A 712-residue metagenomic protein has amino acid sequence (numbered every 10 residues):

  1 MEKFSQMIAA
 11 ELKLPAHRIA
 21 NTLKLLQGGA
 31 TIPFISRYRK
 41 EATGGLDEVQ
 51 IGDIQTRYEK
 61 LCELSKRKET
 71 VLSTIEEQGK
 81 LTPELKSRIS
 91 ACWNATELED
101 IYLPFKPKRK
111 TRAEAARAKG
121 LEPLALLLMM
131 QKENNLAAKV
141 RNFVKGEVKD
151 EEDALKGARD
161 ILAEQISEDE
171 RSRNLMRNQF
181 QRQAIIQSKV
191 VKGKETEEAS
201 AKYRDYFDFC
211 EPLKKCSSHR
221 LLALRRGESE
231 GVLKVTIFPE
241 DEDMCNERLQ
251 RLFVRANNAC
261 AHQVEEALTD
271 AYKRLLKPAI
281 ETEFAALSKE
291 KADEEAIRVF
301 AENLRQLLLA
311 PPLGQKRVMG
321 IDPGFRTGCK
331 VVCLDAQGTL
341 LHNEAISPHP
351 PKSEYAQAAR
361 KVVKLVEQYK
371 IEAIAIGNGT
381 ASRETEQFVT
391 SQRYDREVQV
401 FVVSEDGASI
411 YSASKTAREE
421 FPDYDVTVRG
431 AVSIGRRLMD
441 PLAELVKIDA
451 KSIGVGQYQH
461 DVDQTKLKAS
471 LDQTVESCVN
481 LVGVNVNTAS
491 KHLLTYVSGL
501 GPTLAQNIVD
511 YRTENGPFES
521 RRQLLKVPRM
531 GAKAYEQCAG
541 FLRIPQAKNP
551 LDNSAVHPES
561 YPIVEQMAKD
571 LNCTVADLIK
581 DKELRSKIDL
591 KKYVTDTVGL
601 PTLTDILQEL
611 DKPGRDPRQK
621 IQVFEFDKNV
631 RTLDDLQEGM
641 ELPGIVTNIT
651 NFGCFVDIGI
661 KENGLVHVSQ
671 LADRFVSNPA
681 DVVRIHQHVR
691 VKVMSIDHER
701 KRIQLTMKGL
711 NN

Functional and structural regions predicted by a protein language model:
K13-L14, P311-L313, E476-D510, K628-V666 (+1 more regions): C-terminal accessory/binding modules appended to enzymatic or scaffolding proteins
K24-Q27, P104, A115-A118, A223-G227 (+14 more regions): Replace "in large, NTP-powered and nucleic-acid-processing enzymes" with "in large, NTP-powered factors and other
T31-I32, D47-E114, K119-K149, H342 (+5 more regions): Accessory alpha-helical DNA-binding modules that contact the DNA backbone or grooves
Y38-K40, M129, E240, P323 (+11 more regions): Short, ordered loop/turn segments at secondary-structure junctions
Q50-D53, L64-T74, Q78-G320, R326-S412 (+2 more regions): Duplex nucleic acid-engaging cores and interfaces of nucleic-acid transaction enzymes
E97, F401, G407, S412-V482 (+1 more regions): Long, charge-rich intrinsically disordered scaffolds of nucleic-acid metabolism proteins
N142-E151, F209-C210, D243-L276, I280 (+3 more regions): Low-complexity, acidic/Ser/Thr- and charged residue-rich accessory regions of DNA metabolism proteins
N178-I185, I321-F325, G379-E384, V403-I410 (+5 more regions): A glycine-rich phosphate-binding loop feature that marks nucleotide/adenosyl-phosphate handling sites
